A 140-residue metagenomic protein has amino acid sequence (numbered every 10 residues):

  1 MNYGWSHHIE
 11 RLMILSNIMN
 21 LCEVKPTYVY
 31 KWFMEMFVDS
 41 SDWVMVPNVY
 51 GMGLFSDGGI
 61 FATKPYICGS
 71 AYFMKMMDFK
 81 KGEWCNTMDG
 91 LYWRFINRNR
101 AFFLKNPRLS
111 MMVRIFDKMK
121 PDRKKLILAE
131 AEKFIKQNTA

Functional and structural regions predicted by a protein language model:
M1-A140: C-terminal catalytic domain of photolyase/cryptochrome flavoproteins, centering on the FAD-binding pocket
